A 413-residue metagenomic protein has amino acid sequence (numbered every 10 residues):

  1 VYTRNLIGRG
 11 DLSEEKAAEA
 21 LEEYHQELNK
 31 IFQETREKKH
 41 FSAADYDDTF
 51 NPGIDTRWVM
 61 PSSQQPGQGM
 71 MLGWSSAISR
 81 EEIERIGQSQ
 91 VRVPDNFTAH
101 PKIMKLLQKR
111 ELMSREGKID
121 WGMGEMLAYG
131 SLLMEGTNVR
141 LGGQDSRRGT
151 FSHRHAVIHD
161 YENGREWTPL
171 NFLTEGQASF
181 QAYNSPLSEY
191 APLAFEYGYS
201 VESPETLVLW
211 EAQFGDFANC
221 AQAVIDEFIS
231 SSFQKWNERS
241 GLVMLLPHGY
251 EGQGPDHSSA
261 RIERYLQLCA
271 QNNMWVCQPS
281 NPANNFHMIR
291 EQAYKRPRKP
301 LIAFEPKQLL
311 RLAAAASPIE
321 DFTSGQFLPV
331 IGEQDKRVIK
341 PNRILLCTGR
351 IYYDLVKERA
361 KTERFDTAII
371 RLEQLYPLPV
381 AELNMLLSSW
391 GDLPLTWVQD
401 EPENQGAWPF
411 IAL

Functional and structural regions predicted by a protein language model:
V1-Q278, P282-L413: Flexible, glycine-rich loop/tail regions that form catalytic "lids" or insertion modules at the edges of active sites
